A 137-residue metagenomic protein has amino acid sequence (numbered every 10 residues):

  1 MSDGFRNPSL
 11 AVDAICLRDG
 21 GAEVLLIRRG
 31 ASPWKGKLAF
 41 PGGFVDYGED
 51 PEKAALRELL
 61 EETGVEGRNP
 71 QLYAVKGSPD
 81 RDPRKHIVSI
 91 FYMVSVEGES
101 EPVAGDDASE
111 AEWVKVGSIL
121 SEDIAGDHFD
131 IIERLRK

Functional and structural regions predicted by a protein language model:
M1-V24, F91-M93: Conserved N-terminal beta-strand and adjoining loop/helix that marks the start of the Nudix/MutT-like hydrolase domain
P8, R68, R84-V88: Residue-level preference for beta-strand/loop junctions
L17-A22, A31-W34, D46, S78 (+1 more regions): Short, charged/polar surface micro-motifs in flexible loops or helix N-caps
A22-E61: Conserved Nudix-box catalytic region and its N-terminal flanking loop in Nudix hydrolases and closely related
G43, R57, P70, V114-G117 (+1 more regions): Structural detector for helix-capping/boundary residues
V65-A74: A short coil-to-beta-strand element that immediately follows conserved catalytic motifs
K76-E101, L135: Active-site-adjacent beta-strand/loop module that shapes the phosphate/pyrophosphate-binding cleft
M93, P102-L135: NUDIX/MutT-family hydrolases
